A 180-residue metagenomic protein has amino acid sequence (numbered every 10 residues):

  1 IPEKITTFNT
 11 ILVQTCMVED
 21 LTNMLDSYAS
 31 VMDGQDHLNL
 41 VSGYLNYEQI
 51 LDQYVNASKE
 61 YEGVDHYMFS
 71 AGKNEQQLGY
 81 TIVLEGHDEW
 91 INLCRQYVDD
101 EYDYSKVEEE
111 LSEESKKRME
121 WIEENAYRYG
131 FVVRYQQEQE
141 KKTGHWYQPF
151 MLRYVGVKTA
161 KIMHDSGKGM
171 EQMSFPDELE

Functional and structural regions predicted by a protein language model:
I1-E180: Cell-envelope/glycan interface and biosynthesis
